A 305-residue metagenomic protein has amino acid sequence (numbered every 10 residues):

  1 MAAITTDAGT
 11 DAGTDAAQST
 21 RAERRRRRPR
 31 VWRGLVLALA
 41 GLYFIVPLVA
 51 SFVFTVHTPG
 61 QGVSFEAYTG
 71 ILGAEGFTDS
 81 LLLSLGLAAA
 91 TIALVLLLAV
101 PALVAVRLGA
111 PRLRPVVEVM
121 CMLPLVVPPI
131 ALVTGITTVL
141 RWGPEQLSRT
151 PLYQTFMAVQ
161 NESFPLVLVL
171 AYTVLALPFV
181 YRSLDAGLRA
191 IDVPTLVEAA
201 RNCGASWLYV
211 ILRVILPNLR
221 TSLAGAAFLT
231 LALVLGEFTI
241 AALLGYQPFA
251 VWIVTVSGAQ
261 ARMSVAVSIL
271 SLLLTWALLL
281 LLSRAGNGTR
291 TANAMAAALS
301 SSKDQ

Functional and structural regions predicted by a protein language model:
M1-R27: Short, Lys/Arg-rich, polar N-terminal cytosolic tail immediately upstream of the first transmembrane signal-anchor
A3, A294-Q305: Short, charged juxtamembrane terminal tails flanking transmembrane helices
R28-G60, A74-R189, V214, N218-F238 (+3 more regions): Membrane-water interface segments at the C-terminal ends of transmembrane alpha-helices in multi-pass inner-membrane
G60-G70, L244-V256: Short hydrophobic, aromatic-rich alpha-helical segments embedded in or entering the lipid bilayer of multi-pass
I191-P194, S283-L299: Membrane-interface capping segments at transmembrane-helix boundaries
A200: The alpha-helix within a helix-turn-helix
C203-G204, P217: Glycine/proline-centered hinge or cleavage motifs at structural transition points of membrane proteins
